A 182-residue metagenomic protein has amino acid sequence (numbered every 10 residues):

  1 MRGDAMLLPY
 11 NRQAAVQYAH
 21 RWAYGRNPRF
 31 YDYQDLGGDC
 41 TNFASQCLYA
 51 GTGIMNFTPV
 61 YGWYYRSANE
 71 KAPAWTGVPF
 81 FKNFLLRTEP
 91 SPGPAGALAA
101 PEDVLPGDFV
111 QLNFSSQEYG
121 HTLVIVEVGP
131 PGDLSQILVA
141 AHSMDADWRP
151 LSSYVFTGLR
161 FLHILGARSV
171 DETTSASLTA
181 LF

Functional and structural regions predicted by a protein language model:
R2-T76: N-terminal capping segments
N11, R21, G53, G93 (+2 more regions): Mature, Sec-exported extracytoplasmic domains of Gram-positive
Y24, L48-Y49, S115, V128 (+1 more regions): Residue-level marker of positions within ordered structural domains that often coincide with functionally constrained
F57-V60, T122, L151: Short, solvent-exposed loop/turn and secondary-structure capping segments
Y65-L138: ...with weaker cross-activation on analogous glycine-rich loops/strands in unrelated enzymes
V124-F182: Glycine-rich, aromatic-bearing surface loops/beta-hairpins
